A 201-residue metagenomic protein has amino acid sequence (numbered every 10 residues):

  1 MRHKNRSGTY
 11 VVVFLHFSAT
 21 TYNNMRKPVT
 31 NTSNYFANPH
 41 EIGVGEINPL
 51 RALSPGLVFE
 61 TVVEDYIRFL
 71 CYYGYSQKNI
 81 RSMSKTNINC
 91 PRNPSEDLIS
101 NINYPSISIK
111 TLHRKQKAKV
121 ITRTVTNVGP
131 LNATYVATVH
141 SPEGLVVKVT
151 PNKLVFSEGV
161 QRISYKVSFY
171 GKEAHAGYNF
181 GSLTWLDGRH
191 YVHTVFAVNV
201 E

Functional and structural regions predicted by a protein language model:
M1-E201: Loop-rich non-cytosolic ectodomains and luminal regions
